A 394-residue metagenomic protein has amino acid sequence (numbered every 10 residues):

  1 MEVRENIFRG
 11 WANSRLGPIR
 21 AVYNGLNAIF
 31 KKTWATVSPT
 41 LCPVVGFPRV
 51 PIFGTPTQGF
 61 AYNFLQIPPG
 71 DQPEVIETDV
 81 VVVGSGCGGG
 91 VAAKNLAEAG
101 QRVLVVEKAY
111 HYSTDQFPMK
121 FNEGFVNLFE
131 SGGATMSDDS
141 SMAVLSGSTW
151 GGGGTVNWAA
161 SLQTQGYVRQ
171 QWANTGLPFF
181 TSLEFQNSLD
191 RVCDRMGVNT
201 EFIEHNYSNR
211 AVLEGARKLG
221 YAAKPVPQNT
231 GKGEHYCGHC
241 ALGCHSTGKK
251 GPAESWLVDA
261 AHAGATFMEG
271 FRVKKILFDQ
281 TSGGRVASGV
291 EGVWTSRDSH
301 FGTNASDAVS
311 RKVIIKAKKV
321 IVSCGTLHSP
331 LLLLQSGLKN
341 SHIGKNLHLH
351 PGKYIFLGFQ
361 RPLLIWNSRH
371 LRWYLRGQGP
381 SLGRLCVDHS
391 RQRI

Functional and structural regions predicted by a protein language model:
M1-A35, P39-T40: Flexible, low-complexity segments enriched for small/polar residues
G25-P68, F179-Q280, A287: Conserved redox-cofactor binding core of oxidoreductases
P56-F179, L183, R285, E291-T295 (+2 more regions): N-terminal glycine-rich phosphate/pyrophosphate-binding loop and immediately adjacent elements
G70, V293-I314: A structured beta-alpha segment of the ubiquitous adenosine-cofactor-binding alpha/beta core
P73-T78, S306-K319, S323: Core beta-strand elements of the Rossmann-like FAD/NAD(P) dinucleotide-binding domain in flavoenzyme oxidoreductases
G89, Y112, K274-K275, D298 (+1 more regions): Glycine-rich nucleotide phosphate-binding loop and flanking beta-alpha elements of Rossmann-like dinucleotide-binding
N95, T266, R297-S299, R311 (+1 more regions): Mid-to-C-terminal "cap/lid" subdomains and adjacent gly/pro-rich loops that border and regulate access to redox
A99-V103, A222, G264, K318: Loop/turn elements at helix/coil->beta-strand transitions in domains of secreted/extracellular proteins
